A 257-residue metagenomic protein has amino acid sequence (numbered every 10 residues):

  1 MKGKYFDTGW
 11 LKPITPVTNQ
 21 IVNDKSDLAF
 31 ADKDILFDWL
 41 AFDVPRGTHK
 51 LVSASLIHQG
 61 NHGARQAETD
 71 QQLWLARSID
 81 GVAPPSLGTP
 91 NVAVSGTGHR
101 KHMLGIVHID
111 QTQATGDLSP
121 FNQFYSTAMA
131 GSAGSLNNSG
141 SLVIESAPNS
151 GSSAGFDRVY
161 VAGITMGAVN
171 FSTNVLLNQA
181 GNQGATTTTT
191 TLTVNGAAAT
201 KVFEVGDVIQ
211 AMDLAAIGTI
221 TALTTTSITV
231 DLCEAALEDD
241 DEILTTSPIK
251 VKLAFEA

Functional and structural regions predicted by a protein language model:
M1-D27, P148-L177, L244-A257: C-terminal interaction-tip segments
F37-T48, S146-S152, N195-T200: Extracellular and analogous surface-interaction loops
V44-S53, Q66-E68, F156: Extended extracellular/luminal ectodomain segments enriched in beta-structured repeat modules
H58-E68, G167-S172: Extended, low-complexity, turn-rich repeat/linker tracts enriched in Gly/Pro/Ser/Thr and Asp/Glu that occur
R65-Q72, S247: Short coil-to-beta strand junction motifs in C2/discoidin
Q72-P84: Short edge-strand/loop segments of extracellular domains
V94-N149: Extended, solvent-exposed segments with strong compositional bias
F171-T246: Autoprocessing Asn-cyclization modules and mimics
